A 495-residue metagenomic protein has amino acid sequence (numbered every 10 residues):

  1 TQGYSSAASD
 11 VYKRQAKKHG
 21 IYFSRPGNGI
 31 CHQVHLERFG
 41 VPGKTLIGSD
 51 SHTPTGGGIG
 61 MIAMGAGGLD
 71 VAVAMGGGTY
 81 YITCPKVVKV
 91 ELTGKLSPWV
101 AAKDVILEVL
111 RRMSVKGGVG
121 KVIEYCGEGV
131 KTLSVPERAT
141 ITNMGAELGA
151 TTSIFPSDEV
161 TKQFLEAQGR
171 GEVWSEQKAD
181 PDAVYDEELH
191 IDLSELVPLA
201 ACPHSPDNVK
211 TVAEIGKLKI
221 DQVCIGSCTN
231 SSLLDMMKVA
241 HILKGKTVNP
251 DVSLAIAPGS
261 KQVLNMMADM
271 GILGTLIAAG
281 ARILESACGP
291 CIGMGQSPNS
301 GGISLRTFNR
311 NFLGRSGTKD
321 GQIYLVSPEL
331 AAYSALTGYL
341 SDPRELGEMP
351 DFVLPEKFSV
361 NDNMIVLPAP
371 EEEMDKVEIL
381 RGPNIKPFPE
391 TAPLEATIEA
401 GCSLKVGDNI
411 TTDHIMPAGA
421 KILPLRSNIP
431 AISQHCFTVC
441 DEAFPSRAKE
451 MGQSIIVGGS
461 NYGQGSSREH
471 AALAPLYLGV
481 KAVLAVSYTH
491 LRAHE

Functional and structural regions predicted by a protein language model:
T1-A8, Y12, H490: Single conserved hydrophobic/aromatic residue that forms the stacking wall/gate of nucleotide- or nucleobase-binding
H32-R38, G43, L148-P250, I256-A278 (+1 more regions): Accessory "access/gating" subregions that flank catalytic or transport cores
T45-T79, M270, A287, V326-A331 (+1 more regions): Thiamine diphosphate
H52-K162, S297-K357: Mobile "lid/hinge" segments at catalytic clefts and subdomain interfaces of large enzymes
E91, E124, D251-S260, V483-S487: Short internal beta-strands
E195-L254, P258, A369-K481: Non-catalytic terminal/interface segments that mediate subunit docking, oligomerization, and allosteric communication
L273, I277, A281-L313: Flexible glycine/proline-rich, aromatic-decorated loop/lid segments
A493-E495: A short, hydrophobic C-terminal helix/tail in secreted or cell-surface proteins
